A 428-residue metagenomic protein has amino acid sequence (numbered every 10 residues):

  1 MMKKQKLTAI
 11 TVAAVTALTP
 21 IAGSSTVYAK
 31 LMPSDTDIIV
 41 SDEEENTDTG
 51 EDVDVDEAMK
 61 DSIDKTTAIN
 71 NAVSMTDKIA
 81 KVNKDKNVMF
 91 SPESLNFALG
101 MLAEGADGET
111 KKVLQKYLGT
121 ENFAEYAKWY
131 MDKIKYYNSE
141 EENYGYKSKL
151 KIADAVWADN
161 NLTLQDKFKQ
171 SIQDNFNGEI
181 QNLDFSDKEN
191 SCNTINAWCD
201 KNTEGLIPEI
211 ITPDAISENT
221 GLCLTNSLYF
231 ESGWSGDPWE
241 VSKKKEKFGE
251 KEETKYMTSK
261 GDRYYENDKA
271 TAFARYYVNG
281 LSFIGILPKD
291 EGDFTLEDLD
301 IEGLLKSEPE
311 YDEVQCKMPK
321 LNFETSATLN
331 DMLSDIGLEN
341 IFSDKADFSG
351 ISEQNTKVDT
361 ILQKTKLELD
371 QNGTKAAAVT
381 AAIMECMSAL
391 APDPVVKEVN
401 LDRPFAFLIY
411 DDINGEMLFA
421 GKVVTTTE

Functional and structural regions predicted by a protein language model:
M1-S62, I79-A80, M89, I207-I210 (+2 more regions): Gram-positive cell-envelope targeting signals
K30-E44, D85, F123-K289, P309-P392: Non-catalytic, conformational "gating/processing" segments within enzyme and secreted inhibitor domains
T49-K60, E93-F97, K111-K116, I172-Q181 (+2 more regions): Acidic/histidine-rich, surface-exposed loop or edge segments in extracytoplasmic proteins
A58-G119, L228-G233, Y276, L408 (+1 more regions): His/Glu-rich zincin catalytic helix
L114-L118, P238-K247, L296-L305: Short Gly/aromatic-enriched secondary-structure transition segments
G292-D293, M417: Short beta-strands and strand-coil junctions in structured, solvent-facing domains, enriched
Q363-T365, Q371-E428: C-terminal soluble interaction/assembly domains
